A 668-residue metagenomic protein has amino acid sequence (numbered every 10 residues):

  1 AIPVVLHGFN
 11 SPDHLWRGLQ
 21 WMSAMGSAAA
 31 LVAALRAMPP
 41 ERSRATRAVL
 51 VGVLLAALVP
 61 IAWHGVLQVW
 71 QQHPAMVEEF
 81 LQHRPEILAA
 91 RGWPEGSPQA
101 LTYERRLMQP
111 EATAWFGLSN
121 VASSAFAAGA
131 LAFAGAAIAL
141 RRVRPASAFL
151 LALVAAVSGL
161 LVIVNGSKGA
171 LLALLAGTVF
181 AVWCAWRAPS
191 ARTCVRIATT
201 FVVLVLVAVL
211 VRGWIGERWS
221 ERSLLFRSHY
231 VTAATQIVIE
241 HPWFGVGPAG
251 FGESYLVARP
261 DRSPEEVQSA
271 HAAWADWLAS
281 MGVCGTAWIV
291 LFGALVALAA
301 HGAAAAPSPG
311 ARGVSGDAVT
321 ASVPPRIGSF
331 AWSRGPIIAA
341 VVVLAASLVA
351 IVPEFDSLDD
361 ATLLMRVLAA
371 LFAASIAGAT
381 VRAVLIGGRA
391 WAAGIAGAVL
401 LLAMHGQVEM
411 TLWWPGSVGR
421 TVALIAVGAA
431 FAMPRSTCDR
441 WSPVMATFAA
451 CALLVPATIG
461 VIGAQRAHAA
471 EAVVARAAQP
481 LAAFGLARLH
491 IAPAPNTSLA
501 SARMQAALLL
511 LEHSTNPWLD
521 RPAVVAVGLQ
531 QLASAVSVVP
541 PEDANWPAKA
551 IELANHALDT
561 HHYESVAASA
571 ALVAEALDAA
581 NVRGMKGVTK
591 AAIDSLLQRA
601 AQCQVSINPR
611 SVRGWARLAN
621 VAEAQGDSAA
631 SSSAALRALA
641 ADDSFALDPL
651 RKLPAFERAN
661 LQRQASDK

Functional and structural regions predicted by a protein language model:
A1-G8, L15-W214, A273-G310, D317-V319 (+4 more regions): Alpha-helical transmembrane segments of multi-pass inner-membrane proteins
V69-W70, V211-L225, L453-A482: Hydrophobic alpha-helical transmembrane segments in integral membrane proteins
H73-V77, L118, S228-Q268, W274-W288: TM-adjacent membrane-interface loops and short helices in multi-pass inner/ER membrane proteins
R84-L88, L225-Q236, A472-R488: Short extracytoplasmic/periplasmic juxtamembrane "stem" segments immediately C-terminal to an N-terminal membrane anchor
E104-M108, F226, Y230, G247 (+3 more regions): Juxtamembrane loop-helix boundary motifs flanking transmembrane segments in multi-pass membrane proteins
R312, D356-D359, V582-V588: Intrinsically disordered, low-complexity Ser/Thr- and acidic-rich flexible linkers and loops, especially at boundaries
M433-M445: Flexible interhelical linker loops that connect adjacent transmembrane helices in multi-pass membrane transporters
A475-K668: C-terminal luminal/periplasmic domains and tails of membrane-associated envelope-modifying transferases
